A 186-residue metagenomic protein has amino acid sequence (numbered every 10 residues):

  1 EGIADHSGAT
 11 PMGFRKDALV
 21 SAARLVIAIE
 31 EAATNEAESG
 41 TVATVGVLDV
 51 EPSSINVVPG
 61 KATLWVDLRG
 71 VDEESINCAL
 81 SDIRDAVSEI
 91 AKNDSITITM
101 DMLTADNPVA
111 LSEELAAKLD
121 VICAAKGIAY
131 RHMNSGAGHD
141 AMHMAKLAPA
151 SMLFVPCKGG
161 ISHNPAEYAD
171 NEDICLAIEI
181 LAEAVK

Functional and structural regions predicted by a protein language model:
E1, A22, E51-L64, D82-T97 (+1 more regions): A glycine-rich, aromatic-flanked flexible loop/lid motif
E1-E74: Midchain, well-structured core segments that form catalytic/ion-binding scaffolds
A9, E31-V45, I90-D101, A129-N134: Flexible, glycine/charged-enriched surface loops at secondary-structure junctions
G13-N35, L80-D85, V155-K186: His/Asp/Glu-rich mid-to-C-terminal helical/loop segments that flank catalytic regions of hydrolases
E36-S39, V57-G60, K92-D94, G136-A137 (+1 more regions): A structural signal for short secondary-structure junctions
T44-S53, W65-V71, T97-A116, M142: A short beta-alpha structural unit
S75-A79: Solvent-exposed, non-transmembrane alpha-helical starts
D101-K186: An extended, acidic, His-containing surface patch that forms the Zn2+-binding/catalytic region of metallohydrolases
